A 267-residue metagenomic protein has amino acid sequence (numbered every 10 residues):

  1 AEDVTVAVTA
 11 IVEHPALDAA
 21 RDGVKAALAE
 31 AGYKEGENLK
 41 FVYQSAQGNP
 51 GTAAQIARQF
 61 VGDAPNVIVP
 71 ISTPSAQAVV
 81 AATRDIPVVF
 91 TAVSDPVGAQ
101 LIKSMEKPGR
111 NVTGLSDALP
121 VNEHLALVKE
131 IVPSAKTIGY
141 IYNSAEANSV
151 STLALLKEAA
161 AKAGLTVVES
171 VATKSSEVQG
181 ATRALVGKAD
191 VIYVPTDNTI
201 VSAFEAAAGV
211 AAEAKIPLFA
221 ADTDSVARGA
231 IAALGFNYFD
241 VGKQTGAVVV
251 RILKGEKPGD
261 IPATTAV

Functional and structural regions predicted by a protein language model:
A1-V267: Short hydrophobic alpha-helices and adjacent helix-cap/hinge residues
